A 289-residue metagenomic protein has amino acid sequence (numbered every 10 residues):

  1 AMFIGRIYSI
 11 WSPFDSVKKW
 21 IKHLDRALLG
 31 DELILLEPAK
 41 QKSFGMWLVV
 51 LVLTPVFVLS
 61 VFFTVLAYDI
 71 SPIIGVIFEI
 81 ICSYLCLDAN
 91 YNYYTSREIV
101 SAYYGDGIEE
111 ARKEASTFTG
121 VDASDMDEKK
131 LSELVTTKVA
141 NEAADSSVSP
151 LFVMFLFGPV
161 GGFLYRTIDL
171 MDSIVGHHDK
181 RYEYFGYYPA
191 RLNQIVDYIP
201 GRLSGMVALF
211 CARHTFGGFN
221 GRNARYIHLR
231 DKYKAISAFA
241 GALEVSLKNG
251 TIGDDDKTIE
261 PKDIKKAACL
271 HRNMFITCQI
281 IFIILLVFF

Functional and structural regions predicted by a protein language model:
A1-F163, H178-F289: Hydrophobic alpha-helical transmembrane segments
T167, M171, V175: Active-site His/Glu-centered metal-binding helix of metallohydrolases
